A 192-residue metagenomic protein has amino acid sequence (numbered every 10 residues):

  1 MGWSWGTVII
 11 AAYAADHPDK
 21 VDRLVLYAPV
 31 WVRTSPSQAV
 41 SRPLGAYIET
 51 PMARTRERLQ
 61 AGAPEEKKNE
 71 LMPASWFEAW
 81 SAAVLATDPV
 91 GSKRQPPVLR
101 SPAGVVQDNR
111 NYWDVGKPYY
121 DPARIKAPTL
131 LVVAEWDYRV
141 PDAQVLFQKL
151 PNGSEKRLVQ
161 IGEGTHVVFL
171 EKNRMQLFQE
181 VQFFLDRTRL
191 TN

Functional and structural regions predicted by a protein language model:
S4, E135, G162: Nucleotide-sugar donor-binding loop of glycosyltransferases
W5-S35: Conserved hydrolase catalytic core segment
S35-V40, E171-K172: Short aromatic-enriched loop/helix-cap "lid" or pocket-rim segments at secondary-structure transitions that line
Q38-L130: Alpha/beta-hydrolase
K126-V133, K156-V159: Catalytic His-Asp charge-relay segment
A134, Y138-Q144: Conserved alpha/beta-hydrolase "acid-adjacent" motif
G164-M175: Catalytic histidine-centered segment of alpha/beta-hydrolase-like enzymes
E180-T191: C-terminal alpha-helix
